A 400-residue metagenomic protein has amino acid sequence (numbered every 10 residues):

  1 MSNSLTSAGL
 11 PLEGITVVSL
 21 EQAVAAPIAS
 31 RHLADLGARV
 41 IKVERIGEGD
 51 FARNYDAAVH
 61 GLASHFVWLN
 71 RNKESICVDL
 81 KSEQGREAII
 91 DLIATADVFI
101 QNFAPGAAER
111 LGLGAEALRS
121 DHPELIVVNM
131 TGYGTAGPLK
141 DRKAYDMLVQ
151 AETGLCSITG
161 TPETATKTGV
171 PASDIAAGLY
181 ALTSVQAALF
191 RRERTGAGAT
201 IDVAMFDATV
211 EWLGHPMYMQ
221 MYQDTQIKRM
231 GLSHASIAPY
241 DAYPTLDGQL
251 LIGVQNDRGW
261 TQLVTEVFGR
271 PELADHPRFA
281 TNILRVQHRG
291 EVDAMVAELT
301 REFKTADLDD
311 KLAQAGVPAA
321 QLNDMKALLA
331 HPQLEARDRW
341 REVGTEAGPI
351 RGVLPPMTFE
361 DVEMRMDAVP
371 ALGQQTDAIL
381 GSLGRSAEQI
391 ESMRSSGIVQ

Functional and structural regions predicted by a protein language model:
M1-R194, A371, D377-Q400: N-terminal helix-loop segment corresponding to the beta1-alpha1 unit of nucleotide/adenylate-binding folds
M1-T16, K228, P244, A327-Q400: Terminal low-complexity tails and localization/encapsulation signals of metabolic enzymes
G47, G132-G134, M205-V210, D247-Q249 (+2 more regions): Glycine-rich beta-alpha junction loops
G49-F51, M221-I227: Short Pro/Gly-enriched beta-strand edge/turn motifs at strand-loop
T135, P162-V170, E193-T209, K228-A235 (+1 more regions): Conserved Rossmann-fold dehydrogenase catalytic segment
G178-A199, E211-Q223, T265-R270, A274: Oxidoreductase and adenylate-handling cofactor-binding alpha/beta cores
A238-A315, A319: Aromatic-enriched alpha-helical interface/lid elements that frame and gate functional surfaces
A313-L334: Conserved PLP cofactor-binding pocket of PLP-dependent enzymes
